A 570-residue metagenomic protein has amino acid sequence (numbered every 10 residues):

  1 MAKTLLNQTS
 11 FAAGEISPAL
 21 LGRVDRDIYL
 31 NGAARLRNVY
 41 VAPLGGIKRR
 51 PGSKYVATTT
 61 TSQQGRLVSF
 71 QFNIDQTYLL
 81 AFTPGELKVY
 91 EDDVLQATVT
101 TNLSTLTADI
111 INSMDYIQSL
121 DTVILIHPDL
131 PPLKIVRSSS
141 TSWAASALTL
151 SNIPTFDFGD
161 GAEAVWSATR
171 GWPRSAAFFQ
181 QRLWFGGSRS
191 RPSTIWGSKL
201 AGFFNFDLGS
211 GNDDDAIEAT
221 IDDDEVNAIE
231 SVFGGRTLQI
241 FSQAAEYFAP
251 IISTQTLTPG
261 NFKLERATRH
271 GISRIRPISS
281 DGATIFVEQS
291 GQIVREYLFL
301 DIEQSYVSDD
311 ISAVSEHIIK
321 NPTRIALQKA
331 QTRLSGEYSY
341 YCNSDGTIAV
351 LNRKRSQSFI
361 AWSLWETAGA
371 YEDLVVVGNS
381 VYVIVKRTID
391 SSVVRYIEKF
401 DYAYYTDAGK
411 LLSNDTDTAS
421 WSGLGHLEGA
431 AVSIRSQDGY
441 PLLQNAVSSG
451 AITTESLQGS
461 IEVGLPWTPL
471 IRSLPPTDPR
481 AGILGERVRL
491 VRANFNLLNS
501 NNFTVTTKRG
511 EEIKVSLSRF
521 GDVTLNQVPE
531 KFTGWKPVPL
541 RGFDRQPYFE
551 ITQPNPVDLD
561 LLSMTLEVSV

Functional and structural regions predicted by a protein language model:
M1-A97, K134, S138-G235, Q243-A244 (+4 more regions): N-terminal beta-propeller domains
A2-R35, G46, P51, V89-R174 (+5 more regions): Disordered, low-complexity "stalk" and linker segments at domain junctions of extracellular and cell-surface proteins
E86-E91, Y247-I252, N501-L517: Short, surface-exposed beta-strand/strand-loop-strand elements in extracellular ectodomains
T105-Q118, A228, T454, G521-D560 (+1 more regions): Beta-sandwich interaction modules
R182, D223-P441, P479: Beta-sheet-dominated scaffold domains
I348, V463, A493, F549: Hydrophobic, well-ordered secondary-structure elements that form the walls of internal hydrophobic environments
G409, P466-F503, I513, L562-M564 (+1 more regions): Glycine/proline-rich low-complexity spacer/linker segments in large multi-domain proteins
S422-D438, F495, S500-S516: Extended low-complexity, serine/threonine- and proline-enriched intrinsically disordered segments
